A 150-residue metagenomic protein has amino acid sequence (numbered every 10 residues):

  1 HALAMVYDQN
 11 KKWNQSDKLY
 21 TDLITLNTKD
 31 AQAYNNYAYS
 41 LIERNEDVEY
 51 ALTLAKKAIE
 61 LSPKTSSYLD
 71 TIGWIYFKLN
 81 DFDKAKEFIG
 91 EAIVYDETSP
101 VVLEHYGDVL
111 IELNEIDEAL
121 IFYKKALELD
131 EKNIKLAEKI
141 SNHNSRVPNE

Functional and structural regions predicted by a protein language model:
H1, D8, I42-E43, F77 (+1 more regions): Position-specific recognition of the canonical hydrophobic site in helix A of tetratricopeptide repeat
M5, Y39-S40, W74, D108 (+1 more regions): Residue-level recognition of tetratricopeptide repeat
I24-T25, K57-E60, E91-V94, E128: Conserved structural position within tetratricopeptide repeats
